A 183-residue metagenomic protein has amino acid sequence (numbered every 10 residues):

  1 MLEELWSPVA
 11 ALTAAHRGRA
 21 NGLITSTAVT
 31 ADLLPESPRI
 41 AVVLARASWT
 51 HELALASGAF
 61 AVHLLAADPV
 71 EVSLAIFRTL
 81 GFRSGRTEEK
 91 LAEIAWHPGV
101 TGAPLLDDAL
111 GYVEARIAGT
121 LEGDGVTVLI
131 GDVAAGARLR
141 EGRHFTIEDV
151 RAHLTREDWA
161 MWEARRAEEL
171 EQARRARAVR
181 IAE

Functional and structural regions predicted by a protein language model:
M1-E183: Basic, polyanion-binding surface patches
